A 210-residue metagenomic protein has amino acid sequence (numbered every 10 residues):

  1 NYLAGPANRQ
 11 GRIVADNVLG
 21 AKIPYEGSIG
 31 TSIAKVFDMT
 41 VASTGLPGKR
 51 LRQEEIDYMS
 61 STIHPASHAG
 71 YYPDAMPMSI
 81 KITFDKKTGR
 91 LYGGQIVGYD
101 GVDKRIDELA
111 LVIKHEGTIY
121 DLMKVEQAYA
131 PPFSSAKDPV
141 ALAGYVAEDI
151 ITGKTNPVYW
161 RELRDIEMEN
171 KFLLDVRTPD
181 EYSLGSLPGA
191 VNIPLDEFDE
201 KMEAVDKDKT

Functional and structural regions predicted by a protein language model:
N1-D100, S135, P139-D165, K171: Mid-to-C-terminal Rossmann-like scaffold of FAD/NAD(P)H-dependent oxidoreductases
R52, I113, S183: Short polybasic/polar patches that bind polyanions
I63-A66, Q127, T178, E197: Residues that form or immediately flank small-molecule/cofactor binding pockets and catalytic motifs
D100-T118: A short, polar/charged loop-to-alpha-helix boundary motif
I119-V125: Catalytic P-loop NTP-binding/switch module of NTPases
A128-P132: A short structural micro-motif
D165-T210: Positively charged, proline/Ser/Thr-rich regional signature most characteristic of the Rhodanese/CDC25-like
